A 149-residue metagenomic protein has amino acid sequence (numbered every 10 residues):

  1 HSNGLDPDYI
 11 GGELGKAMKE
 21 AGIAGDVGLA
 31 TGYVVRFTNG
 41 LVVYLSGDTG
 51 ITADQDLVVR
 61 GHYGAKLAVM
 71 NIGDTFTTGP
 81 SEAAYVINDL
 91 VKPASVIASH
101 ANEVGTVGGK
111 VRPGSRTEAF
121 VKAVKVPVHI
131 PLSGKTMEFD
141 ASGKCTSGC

Functional and structural regions predicted by a protein language model:
H1-R60, T136-C149: Core dinuclear metal-dependent hydrolase active-site scaffold
N3-L5, G50-D54, T75-P80, A101-P113 (+1 more regions): Active-site environment of divalent metal-dependent phosphoester hydrolases
K16-A24, V58-V59, V69-I72, P93-V96 (+1 more regions): Glycine-rich loops and low-complexity Gly/Arg-rich segments that provide flexible linkers or classic glycine-based
K19-A21, S81-E82, G114: Residue-level detector of functional hotspots within protein domains
Y44-T49, L67-D74, S95-N102, I130-S133: Active-site neighborhood of phospho(di)ester-bond hydrolases with catalytic His/Asp-centered motifs
V59-G61, Y85-C149: Binuclear metal-ion centers of metallo-dependent hydrolases, dominated by the metallo-beta-lactamase
G64-A83, I87: Active-site-proximal segments of metal-dependent phosphoesterases and phosphodiesterases across multiple
